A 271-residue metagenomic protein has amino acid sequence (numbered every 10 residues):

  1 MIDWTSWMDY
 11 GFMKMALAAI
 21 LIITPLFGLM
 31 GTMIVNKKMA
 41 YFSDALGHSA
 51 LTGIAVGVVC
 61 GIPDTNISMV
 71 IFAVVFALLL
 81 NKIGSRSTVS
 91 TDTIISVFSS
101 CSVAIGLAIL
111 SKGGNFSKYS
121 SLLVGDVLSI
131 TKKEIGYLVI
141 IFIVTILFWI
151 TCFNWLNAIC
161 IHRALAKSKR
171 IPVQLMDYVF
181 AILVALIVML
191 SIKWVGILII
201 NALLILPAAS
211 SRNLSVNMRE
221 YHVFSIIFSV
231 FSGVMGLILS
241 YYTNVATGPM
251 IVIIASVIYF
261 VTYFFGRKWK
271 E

Functional and structural regions predicted by a protein language model:
D3-M15, I71, S87, T91 (+1 more regions): Transmembrane helix-bundle core of multi-pass membrane transporters and related energy-transducing complexes
D3-M8, S120, V124-L128, F228-V230 (+1 more regions): C-terminal binding/interaction regions
A16, T65-I71, D92-S96, E134 (+4 more regions): Loop-to-transmembrane alpha-helix initiation sites
T32-N115, S211-V223, S240-Y242, G266-K268: Short loop segments and helix-boundary regions at transmembrane helix junctions of multi-pass inner-membrane proteins
S49-V59, V97-I109, S129-I130, V173-A185 (+2 more regions): Small-residue-rich segments of transmembrane alpha-helices in multi-pass membrane proteins, especially helix faces
L147-F180: Membrane-helix/interface signature in polytopic inner-membrane proteins
N154-W155, F264-E271: Membrane-interface capping segments at transmembrane-helix boundaries
W194, I200-P249: Transmembrane alpha-helical segments in multi-pass inner-membrane proteins
